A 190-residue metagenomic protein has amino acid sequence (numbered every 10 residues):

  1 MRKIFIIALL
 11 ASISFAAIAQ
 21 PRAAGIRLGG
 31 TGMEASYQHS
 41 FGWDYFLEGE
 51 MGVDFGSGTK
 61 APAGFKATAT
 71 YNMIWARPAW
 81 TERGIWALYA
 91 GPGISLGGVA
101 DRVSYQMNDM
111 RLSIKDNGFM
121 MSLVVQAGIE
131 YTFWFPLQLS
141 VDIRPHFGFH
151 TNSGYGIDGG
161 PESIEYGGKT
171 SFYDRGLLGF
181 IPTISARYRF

Functional and structural regions predicted by a protein language model:
I4-I13: Sec-dependent N-terminal signal peptides
I13-P21: Sec/Tat signal peptide C-region and signal peptidase I cleavage site
Q20, N108-S113, I164-S171: Extracytoplasmic loops and strand-loop junctions of Gram-negative outer membrane beta-barrel proteins
R22-S36, V53-F65, G176: Solvent-exposed loop/turn segments connecting transmembrane beta-strands in outer-membrane beta-barrel proteins
M33-E34, H39, M51-V53, G58-T59 (+5 more regions): Outer-membrane beta-barrel domain signature
H39-L137, R187-Y188: Gram-negative (and chloroplast) outer-membrane scaffold detector with strong preference for beta-barrel transmembrane
W134-F190: Predominantly the C-terminal beta-signal and adjacent terminal strand-loop region of outer-membrane beta-barrel
